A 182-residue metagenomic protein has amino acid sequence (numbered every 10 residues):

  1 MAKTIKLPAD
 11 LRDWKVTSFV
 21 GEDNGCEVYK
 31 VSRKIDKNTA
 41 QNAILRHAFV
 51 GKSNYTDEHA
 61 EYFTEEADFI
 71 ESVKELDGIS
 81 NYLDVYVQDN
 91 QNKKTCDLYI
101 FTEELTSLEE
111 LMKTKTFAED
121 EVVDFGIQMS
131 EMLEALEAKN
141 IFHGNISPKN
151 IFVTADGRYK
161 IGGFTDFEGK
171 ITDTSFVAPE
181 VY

Functional and structural regions predicted by a protein language model:
M1-L11, T17: Juxta-kinase regulatory segment immediately upstream of eukaryotic protein kinase catalytic domains
T17-N24: Protein kinase glycine-rich loop
E27-F69: ATP-binding glycine-rich loop module of kinase domains
D68-D77: Structural motif at the C-terminus of the N-lobe alphaC helix and the adjacent alphaC-beta4 loop of the Hanks-type
N81-L98: Short beta-strand micro-motifs within the conserved protein kinase catalytic domain, predominantly in the N-lobe
E103-K113: Structural motif in protein kinase domains
F125-G126: Activation segment signature within eukaryotic-like protein kinase domains
L133-T154: Catalytic-loop of the protein kinase fold
